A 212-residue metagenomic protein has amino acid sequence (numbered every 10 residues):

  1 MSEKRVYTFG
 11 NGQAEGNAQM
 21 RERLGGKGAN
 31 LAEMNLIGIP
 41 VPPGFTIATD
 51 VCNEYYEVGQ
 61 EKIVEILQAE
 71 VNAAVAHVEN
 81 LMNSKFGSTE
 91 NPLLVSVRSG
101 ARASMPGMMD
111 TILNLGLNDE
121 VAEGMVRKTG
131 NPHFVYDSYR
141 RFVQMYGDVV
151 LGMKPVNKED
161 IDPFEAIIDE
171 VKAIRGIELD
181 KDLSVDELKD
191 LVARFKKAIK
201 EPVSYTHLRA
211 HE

Functional and structural regions predicted by a protein language model:
M1-R209: Nucleotide/phosphate-binding sheet-loop regions of phosphoryl- and nucleotidyl-transfer enzymes
